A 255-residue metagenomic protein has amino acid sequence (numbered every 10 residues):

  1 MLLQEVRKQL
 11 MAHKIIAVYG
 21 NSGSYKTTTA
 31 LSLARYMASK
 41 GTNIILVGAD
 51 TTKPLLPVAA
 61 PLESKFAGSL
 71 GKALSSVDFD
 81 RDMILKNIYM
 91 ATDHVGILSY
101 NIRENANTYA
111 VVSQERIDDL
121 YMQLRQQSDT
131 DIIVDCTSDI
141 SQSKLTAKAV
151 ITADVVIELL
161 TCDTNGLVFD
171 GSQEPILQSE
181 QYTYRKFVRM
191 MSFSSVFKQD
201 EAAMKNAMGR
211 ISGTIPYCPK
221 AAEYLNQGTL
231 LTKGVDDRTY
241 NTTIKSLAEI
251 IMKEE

Functional and structural regions predicted by a protein language model:
M1-L10: Pre-Walker A adenine-sensing motif
H13-F79, D131, C136: Walker A/P-loop NTP-binding active-site region of P-loop NTPases, recognizing the glycine-rich GxxxxGKT/S
V18, V47, S99-Y100, I133-D135 (+2 more regions): Conserved beta-strand segments of the P-loop GTPase G domain that flank and frequently precede/overlap
L46-Q126, N226: P-loop/Walker-type NTP enzyme "switch/lid" segment
V112-D118, G171-V196, K233: P-loop/Walker A phosphate-binding loop and immediately adjacent motor/lid segment at beta-alpha junctions
S128, S143-D163: Inter-motif core of Ras-like GTPase G domains
M191-G234: Beta-strand-loop-alpha "switch" segments that mediate conformational coupling across diverse proteins
N226-E255: NTP-binding/hydrolysis catalytic cores, primarily Walker-type P-loop NTPases
